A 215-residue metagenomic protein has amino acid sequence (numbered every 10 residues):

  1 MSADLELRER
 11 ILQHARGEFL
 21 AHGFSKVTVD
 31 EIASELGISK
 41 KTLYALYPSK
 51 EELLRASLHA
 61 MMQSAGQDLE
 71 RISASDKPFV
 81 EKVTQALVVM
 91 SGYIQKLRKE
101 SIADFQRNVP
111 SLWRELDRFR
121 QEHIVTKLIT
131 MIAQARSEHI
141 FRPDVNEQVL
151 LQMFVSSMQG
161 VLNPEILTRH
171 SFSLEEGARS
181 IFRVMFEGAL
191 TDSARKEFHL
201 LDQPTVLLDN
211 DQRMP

Functional and structural regions predicted by a protein language model:
M1-H22, K26-I38, A45, E51-R55: Basic, helix-initiating cap at the start of DNA-binding domains
A21-S25, D76, L97, E138: Short coil/turn segments at alpha/beta junctions that flank glycine-rich nucleotide-binding fingerprints
A56, E70-E100, L151-F154: Hydrophobic alpha-helical connector segments
H59-G66: Short, basic, alpha-helical segments at the C-terminal edge of helix-turn-helix-like DNA-binding modules
S64, V89-L97, F119, H123 (+2 more regions): Phosphate/oxyanion-binding loops and surfaces in catalytic or ligand/nucleic-acid-binding neighborhoods
V80-E81, F119, A133, S137-M153 (+1 more regions): All-alpha amphipathic helical-bundle segments outside canonical DNA-binding/catalytic cores that form hydrophobic
S91, Q95-T130, S137-I140, Q148-V149: Short secondary-structure transition hinges
T126, T130-E138, S171-P215: C-terminal peripheral helix-coil segments that are non-catalytic and often amphipathic
